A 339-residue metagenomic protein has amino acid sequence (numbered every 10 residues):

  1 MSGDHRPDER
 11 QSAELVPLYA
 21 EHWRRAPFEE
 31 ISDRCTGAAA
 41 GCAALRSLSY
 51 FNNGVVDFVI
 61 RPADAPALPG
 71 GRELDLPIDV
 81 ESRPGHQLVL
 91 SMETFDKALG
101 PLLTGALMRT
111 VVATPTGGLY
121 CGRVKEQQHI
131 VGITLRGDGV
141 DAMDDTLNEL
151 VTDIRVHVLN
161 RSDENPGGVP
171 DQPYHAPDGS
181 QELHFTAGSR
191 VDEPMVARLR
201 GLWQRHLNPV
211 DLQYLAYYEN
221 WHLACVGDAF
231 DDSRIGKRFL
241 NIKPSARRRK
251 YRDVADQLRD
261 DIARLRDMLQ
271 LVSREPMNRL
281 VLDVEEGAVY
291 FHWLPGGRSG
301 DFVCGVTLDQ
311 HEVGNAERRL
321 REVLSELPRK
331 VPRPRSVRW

Functional and structural regions predicted by a protein language model:
M1-A39, Y50, F58, P66-P77 (+4 more regions): Extended, solvent-exposed polar beta/coil surface segments
S2-G3, R10-L18, L159-P194: Internal, charge-rich low-complexity segments
V16-G41, L183-V210: Short, basic/aromatic recognition patches
H22-R34, A63-P115, M195-R198, F230-G287: A charged amphipathic helix-loop-strand protein-protein interaction module that recurs in cytosolic assemblies
D33-D57, G201-A224: Short N-terminal helix-loop-first-beta-strand/juxtamembrane motif that initiates sensory/input modules
V55-R72, Y120-R123, H222-F239, F291-W293: Amphipathic coiled-coil signal-relay and dimerization helices
A98-L150, Q270-N315: Sensory/regulatory domains in signal-transduction proteins
G137-D178, Q310-W339: Juxtadomain coupling helices with adjacent low-complexity linkers
